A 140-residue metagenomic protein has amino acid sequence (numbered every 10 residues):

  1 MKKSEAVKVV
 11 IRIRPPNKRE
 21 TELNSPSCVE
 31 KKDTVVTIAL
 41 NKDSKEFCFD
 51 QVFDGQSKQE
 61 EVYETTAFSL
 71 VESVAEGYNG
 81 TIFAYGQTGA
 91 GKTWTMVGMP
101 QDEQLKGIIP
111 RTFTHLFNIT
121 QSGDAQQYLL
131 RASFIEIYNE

Functional and structural regions predicted by a protein language model:
K2-N41: Interdomain "pre-motor" coupling segment immediately N-terminal to P-loop NTPase/helicase cores
K3-E5, K32-E140: P-loop NTPase motor catalytic core
